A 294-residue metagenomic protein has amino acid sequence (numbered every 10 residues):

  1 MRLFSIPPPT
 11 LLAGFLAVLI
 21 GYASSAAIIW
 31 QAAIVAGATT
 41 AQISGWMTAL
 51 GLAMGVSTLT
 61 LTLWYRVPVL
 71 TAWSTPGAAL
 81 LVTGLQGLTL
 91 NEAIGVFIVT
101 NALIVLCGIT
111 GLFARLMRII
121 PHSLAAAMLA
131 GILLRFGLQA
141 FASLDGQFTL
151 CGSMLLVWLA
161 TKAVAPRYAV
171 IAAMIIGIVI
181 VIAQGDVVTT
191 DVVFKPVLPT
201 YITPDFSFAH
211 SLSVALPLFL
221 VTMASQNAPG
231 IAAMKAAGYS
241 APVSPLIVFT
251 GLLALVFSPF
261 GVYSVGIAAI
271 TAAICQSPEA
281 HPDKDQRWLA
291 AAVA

Functional and structural regions predicted by a protein language model:
R2, G55-V67, L103-R115, L156-A163 (+2 more regions): C-terminal ends of transmembrane helices
L3-P7, Q31-S57, L216-D285: Membrane-embedded helical hairpins/re-entrant loop segments and their flanking transmembrane helices within multi-pass
L11-S24, A169, T200-P229: Hydrophobic, membrane-embedded alpha-helices of multi-pass small-molecule transporters
V18, A36-L52, L88-A102, L124 (+3 more regions): Structural signature of hydrophobic alpha-helical transmembrane segments
A41-G45, A49, A53, S57-F113: Membrane helical hairpin/interfacial module
Y65-A78, M117-A125, R167-I171, S240-P245 (+2 more regions): Short, non-helical or kinked segments that cap or interrupt transmembrane helices
L80-Q86, W158, A272-D285, L289 (+1 more regions): Interfacial segments of multi-pass membrane proteins
L85-V192, A292-A294: Membrane-embedded alpha-helical modules
